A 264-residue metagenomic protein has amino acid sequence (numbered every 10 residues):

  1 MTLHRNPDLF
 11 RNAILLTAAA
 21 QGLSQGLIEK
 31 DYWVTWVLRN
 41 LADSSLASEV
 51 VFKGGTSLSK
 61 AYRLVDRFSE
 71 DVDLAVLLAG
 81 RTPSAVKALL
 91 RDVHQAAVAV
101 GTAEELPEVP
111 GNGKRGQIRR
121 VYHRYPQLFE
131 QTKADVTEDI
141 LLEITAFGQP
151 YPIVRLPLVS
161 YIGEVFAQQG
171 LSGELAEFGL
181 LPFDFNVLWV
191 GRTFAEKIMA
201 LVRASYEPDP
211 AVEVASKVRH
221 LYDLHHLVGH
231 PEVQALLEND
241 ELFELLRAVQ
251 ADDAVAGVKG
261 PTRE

Functional and structural regions predicted by a protein language model:
M1-W36, S84: N-terminal regions immediately upstream of nucleotidyltransferase
L3-I14, Y62-D73, V136, A167-E174 (+2 more regions): Short, compositionally biased low-complexity segments
L15-L16, A20, T35-R39, R91-H94 (+1 more regions): Catalytic cores of NTP-dependent nucleotidyl/adenyl transfer enzymes across multiple folds
A42-V72, L77-L78: Active-site nucleotide-donor binding segment shared across nucleotidyl transfer reactions
A75-H94: Catalytic palm subdomain of template-directed nucleic-acid polymerases, centered on the conserved carboxylate motif
A97: Acidic catalytic motifs of isoprenoid enzymes
E207, L245-E264: Long, low-complexity C-terminal extensions of enzymes
